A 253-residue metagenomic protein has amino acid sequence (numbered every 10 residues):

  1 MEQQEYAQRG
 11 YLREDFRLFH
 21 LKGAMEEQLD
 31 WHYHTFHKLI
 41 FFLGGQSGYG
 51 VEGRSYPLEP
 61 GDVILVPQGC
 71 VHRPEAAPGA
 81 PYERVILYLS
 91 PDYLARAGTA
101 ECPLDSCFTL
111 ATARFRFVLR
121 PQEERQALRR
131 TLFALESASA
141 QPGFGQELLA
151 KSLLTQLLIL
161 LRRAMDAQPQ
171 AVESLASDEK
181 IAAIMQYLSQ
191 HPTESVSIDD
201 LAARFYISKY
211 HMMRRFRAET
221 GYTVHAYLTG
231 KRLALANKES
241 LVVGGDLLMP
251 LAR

Functional and structural regions predicted by a protein language model:
M1-K22, Q68-V71, E75-A140, I159-A167: A hydrophobic/aromatic-rich effector-binding and dimerization subdomain of bacterial HTH-type transcriptional regulators
H32-Y49, L65: Short, conserved beta-strand element in jelly-roll/cupin
L43, R129-A140, M185, S189-P192 (+1 more regions): Regular secondary-structure segments
G53-P67: Short acidic-glycine-tyrosine-enriched beta hairpin
E123-Q126, S139-Q156, L175: All-alpha amphipathic helical-bundle segments outside canonical DNA-binding/catalytic cores that form hydrophobic
E124-A127, A176-I184, T220, T229-R232: N-terminal positioning helix adjacent to the helix-turn-helix/winged-helix DNA-binding module
L160-M165, Y187-L235, L241, M249-R253: Basic/polar phosphate-binding segments, predominantly the helix-turn-helix DNA-binding elements of transcriptional
